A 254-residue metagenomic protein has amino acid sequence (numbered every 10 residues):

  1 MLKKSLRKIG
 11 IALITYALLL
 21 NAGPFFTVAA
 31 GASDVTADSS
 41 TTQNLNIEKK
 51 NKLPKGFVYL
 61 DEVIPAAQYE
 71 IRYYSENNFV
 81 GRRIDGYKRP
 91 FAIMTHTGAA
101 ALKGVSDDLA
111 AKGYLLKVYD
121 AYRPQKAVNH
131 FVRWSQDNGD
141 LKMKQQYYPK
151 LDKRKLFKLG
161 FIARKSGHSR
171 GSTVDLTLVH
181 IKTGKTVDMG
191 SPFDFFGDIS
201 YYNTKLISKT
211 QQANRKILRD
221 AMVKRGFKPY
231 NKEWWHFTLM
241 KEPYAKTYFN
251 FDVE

Functional and structural regions predicted by a protein language model:
L2-A29: Sec-dependent N-terminal signal peptides of Gram-positive bacterial secreted proteins and lipoproteins
V28-A121, K126-K232, K241-E254: Extracytoplasmic cell-surface/polysaccharide-interacting catalytic and binding patches
F237: Conserved metal-phosphate-binding beta-hairpin within the catalytic cores of diverse ATP-dependent phosphoryl-transfer
